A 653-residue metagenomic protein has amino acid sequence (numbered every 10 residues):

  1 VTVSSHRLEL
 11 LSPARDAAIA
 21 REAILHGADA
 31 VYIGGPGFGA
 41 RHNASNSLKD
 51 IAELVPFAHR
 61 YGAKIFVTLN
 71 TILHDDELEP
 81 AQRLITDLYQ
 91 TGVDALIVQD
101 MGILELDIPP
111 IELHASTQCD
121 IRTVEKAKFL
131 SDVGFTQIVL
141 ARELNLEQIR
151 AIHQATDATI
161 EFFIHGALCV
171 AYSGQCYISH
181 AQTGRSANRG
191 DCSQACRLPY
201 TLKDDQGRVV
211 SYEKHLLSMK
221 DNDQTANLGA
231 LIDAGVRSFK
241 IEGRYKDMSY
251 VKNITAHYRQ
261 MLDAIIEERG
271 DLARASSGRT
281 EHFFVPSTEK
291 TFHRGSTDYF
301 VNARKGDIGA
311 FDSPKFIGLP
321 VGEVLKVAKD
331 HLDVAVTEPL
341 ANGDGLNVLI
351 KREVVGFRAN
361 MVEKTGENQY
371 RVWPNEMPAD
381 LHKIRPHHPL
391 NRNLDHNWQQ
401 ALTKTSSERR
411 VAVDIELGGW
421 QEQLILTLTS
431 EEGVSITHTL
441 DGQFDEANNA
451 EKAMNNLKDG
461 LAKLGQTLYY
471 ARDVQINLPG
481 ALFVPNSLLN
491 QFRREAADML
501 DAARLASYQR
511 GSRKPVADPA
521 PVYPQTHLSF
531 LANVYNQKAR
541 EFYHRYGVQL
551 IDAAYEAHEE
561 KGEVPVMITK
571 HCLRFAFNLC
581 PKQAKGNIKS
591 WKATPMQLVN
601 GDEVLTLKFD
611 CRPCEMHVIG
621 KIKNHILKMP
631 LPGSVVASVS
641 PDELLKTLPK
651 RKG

Functional and structural regions predicted by a protein language model:
T2-H26, A30-I33, G37-A40, L54-V55 (+4 more regions): Surface-exposed amphipathic alpha-helical tracts and adjacent flexible/coil segments at the periphery of soluble enzymes
N43-A52: Aromatic- and glycine-enriched glycan-recognition loops and surfaces that form the carbohydrate-binding subsites
D94: Short, conserved active-site loop motifs that form the nucleotide-linked donor/cofactor pocket
G102-P109: Short active-site loop/helix that positions an aromatic residue
T117: Residues at the C-termini of beta-strands that transition into short coil/loop
R122-K126: Short, glycine/polar-rich helix-capping loops at beta-to-alpha or helix-loop-helix junctions that flank or form
